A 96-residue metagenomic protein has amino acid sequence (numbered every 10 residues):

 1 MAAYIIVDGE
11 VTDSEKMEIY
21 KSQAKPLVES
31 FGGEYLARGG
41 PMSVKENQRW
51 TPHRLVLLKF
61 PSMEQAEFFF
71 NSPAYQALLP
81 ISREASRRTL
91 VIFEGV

Functional and structural regions predicted by a protein language model:
A2-V96: Conserved, structured core segments of small domains
